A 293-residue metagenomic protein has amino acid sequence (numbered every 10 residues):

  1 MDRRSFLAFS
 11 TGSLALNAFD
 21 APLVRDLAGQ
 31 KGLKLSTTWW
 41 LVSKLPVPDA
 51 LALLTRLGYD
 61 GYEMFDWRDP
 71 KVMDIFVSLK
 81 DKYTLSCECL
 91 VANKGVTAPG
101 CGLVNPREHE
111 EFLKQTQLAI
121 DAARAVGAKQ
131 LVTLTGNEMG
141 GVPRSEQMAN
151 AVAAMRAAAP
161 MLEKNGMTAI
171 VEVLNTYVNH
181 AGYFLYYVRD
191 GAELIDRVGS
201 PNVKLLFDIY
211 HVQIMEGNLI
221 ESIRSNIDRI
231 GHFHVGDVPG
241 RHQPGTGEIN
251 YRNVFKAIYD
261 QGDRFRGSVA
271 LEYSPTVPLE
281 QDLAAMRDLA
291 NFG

Functional and structural regions predicted by a protein language model:
D2-L35, L41-T55, G127-A128, L185-F207 (+1 more regions): Histidine-acidic metal/acid-base catalytic patches
S10-L16, L27, C101-K204, I214: Active-site acidic/histidine proton-transfer and metal-coordination neighborhood in alpha/beta enzyme cores
D26-T38, V91-G102, T135-E138: N-terminal small/glycine-rich loop or linker at the start of catalytic domains across soluble metabolic enzymes
D60-D69: A short beta-strand-loop structural module common to alpha/beta enzyme folds
D60-G61, S86, K129, T168: Residue-level detector of anion-binding/catalytic polar loops
P70-I75: Active-site-adjacent beta->alpha loops and helix N-cap segments on the catalytic face of soluble alpha/beta enzymes
K80-E108: Mid-chain, structured segments of secreted extracytoplasmic proteins
